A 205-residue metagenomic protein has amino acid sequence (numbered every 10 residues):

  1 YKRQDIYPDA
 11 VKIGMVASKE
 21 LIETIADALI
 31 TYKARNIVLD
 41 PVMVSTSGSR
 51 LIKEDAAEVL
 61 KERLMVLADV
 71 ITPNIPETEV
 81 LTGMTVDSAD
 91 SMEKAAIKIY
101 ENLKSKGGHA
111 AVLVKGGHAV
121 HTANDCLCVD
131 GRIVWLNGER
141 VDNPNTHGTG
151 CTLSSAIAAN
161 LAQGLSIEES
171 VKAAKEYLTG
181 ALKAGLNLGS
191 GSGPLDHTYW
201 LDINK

Functional and structural regions predicted by a protein language model:
Y1-Q4: Conserved small/polar residues in nucleotide/adenosyl-binding loops
M15-D27, L51-E58: Glycine-rich anion/phosphate-binding loops
T24, I30-T31, R132-I133, E168-E169: Nucleotide and nucleotide-moiety/phosphate-recognizing core
T31-S45, R50, E58-L67: Short, acidic/small-residue loops that bind anionic groups at enzyme active sites
E54-I133: Conserved phosphate/ATP/ADP-binding segment of small-molecule kinases
E79-V80, N143-I167: Short, small-residue alpha-helix embedded
T85-M92, A162-K172: Short, charged, surface-exposed loops that flank catalytic or proteolytic processing sites
E168-K205: Charged C-terminal helix
